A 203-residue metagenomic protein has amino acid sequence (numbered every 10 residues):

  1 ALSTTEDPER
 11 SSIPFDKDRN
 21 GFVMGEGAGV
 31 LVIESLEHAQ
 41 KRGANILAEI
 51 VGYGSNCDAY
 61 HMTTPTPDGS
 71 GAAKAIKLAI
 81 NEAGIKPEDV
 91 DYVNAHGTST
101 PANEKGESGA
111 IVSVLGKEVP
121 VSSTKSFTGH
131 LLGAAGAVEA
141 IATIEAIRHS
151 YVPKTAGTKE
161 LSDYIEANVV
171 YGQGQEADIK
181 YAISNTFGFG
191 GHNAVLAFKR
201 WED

Functional and structural regions predicted by a protein language model:
A1-H38, A135-D203: Conserved beta-strand-centric core segments of catalytic alpha/beta enzyme folds
A1-R10, K105-V121, V170: Acidic-glycine-rich active-site phosphate/pyrophosphate-binding loop
L2, S35-G43, Y53-N56, A79-K86 (+3 more regions): Change "in soluble alpha/beta enzymes" to "in soluble alpha/beta proteins
P8-A83, Y92, D203: Condensing-enzyme catalytic core mediating Claisen C-C bond formation in acyl metabolism
E9-K17, C57, K117-F127, A177-D178: Glycine/charged-rich beta-loop-alpha catalytic/anionic-binding loops adjacent to active sites
V32, I50, V90, A95-H96 (+2 more regions): Conserved small-residue
N45-Y53, E88-A95, P120-S126, P153-L161: Beta-strand segments within the central parallel beta-sheet cores of soluble alpha/beta enzyme folds
Y60-G69, T98-L115, L131-V138: Short glycine/threonine-rich loop-to-helix capping motif typified by GTGT followed within a few residues by an Asp-Pro
